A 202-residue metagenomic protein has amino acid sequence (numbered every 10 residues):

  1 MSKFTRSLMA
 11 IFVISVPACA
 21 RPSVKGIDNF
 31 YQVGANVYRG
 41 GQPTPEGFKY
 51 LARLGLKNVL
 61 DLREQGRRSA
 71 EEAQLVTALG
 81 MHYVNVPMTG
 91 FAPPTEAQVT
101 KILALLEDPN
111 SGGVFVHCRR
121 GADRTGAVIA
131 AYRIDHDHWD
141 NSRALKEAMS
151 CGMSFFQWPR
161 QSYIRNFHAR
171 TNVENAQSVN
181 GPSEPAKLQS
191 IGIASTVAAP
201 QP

Functional and structural regions predicted by a protein language model:
M1-L8: Bacterial N-terminal signal peptides that target proteins for export
R6, V16-F115, A127-P202: Cys-dependent protein tyrosine phosphatase-like superfamily
A10-I14: Short, linear, compositionally biased motifs with a strong N-terminal bias
C118: Short cysteine clusters
G121: Substrate/cofactor-recognition hotspot
R124: Glycine/aspartate-rich loop-and-adjacent alpha/beta segment that forms the canonical ThDP
